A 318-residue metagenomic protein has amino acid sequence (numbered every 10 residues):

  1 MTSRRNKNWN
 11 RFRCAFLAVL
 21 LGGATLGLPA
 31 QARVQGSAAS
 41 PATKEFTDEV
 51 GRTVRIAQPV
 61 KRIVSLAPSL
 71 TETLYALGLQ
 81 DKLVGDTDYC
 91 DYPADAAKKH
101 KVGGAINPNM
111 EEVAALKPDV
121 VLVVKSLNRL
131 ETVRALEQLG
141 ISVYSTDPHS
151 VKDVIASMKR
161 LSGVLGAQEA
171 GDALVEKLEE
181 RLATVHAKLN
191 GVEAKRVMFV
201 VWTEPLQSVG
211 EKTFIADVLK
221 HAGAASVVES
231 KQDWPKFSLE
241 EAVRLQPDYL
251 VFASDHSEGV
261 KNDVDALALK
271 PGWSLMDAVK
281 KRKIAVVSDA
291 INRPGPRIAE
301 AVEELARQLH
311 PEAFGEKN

Functional and structural regions predicted by a protein language model:
S3-F16: Bacterial N-terminal signal peptides that target proteins for export
F12, G27-K61: N-terminal hydrophobic or amphipathic helices and topogenic motifs
C14-G27: Bacterial N-terminal signal peptides
T43, K61-L116, V120-L127, T132 (+2 more regions): A short, structured surface patch at a secondary-structure boundary
T43-F46, R52-T53, D119-V120, L130-Q207 (+3 more regions): Extracytoplasmic substrate-binding proteins
A67, K125-S126, V201, K231-W234 (+3 more regions): Short secondary-structure boundary segments
T87, K212-P235, S254: His/Asp/Glu-enriched short active-site or ligand-binding loop at hydrolase and phosphoryl-transfer sites
M110-K117, L139, S238-Q246: Short helices/loops that flank or line small-molecule/ion binding pockets
